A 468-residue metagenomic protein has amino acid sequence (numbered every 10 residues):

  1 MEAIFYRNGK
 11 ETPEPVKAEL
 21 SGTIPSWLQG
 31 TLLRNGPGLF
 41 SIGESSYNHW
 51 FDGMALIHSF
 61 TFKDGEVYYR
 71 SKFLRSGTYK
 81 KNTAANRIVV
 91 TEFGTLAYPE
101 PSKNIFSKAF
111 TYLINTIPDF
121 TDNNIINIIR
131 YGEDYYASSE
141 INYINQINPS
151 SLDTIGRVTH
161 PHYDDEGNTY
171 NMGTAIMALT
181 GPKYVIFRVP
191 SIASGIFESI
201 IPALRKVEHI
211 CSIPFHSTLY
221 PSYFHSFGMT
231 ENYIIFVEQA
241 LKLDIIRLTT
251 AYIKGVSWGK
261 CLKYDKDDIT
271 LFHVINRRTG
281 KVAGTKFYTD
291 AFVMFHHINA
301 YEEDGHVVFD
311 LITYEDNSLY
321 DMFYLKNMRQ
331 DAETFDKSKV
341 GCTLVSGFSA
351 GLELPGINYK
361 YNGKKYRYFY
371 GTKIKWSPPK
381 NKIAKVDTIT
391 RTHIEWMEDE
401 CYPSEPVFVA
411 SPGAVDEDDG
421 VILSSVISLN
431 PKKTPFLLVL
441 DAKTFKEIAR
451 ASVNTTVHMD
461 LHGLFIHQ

Functional and structural regions predicted by a protein language model:
M1-Q468: Beta-propeller domains
